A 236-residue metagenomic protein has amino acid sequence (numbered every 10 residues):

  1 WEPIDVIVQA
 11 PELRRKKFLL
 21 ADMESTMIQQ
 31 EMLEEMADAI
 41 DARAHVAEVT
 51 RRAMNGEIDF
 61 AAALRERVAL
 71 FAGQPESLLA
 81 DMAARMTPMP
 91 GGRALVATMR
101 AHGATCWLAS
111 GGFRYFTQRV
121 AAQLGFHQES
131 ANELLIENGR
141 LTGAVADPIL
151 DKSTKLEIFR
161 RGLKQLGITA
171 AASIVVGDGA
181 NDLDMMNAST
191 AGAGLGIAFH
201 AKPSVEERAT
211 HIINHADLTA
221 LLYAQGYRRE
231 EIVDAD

Functional and structural regions predicted by a protein language model:
W1-A21: Non-catalytic pre-domain segments flanking phosphatase-related domains
K17-L33, N181, M186: Asp-based phosphoryl-transfer active-site loop
D22-E24, N55, N138: Residue-level recognition of short loop/turn positions
T26-M27, I58, L141: Hydrophobic "anchor" residues
Q30-E31, A62, Y115, E157: A generic alpha-helix surface/boundary motif
M32-A101: A metal-dependent, Asp-based hydrolase signature
G73-D236: C-terminal cap/substrate-recognition subdomain and adjoining C-terminal extension of metal-dependent phosphatase-like
